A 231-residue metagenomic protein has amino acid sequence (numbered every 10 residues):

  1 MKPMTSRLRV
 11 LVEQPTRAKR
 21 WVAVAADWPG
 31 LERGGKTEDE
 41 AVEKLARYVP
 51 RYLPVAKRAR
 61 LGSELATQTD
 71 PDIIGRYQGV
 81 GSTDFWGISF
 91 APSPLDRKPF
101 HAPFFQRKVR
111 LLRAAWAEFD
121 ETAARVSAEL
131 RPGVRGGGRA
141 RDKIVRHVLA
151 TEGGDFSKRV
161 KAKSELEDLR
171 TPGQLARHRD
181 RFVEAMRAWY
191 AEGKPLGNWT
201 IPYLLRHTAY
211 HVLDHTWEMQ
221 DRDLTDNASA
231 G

Functional and structural regions predicted by a protein language model:
K2-L8, P50-F104: Short, charged, surface-exposed hinge/linker loops at domain edges that act as mobile lids or interdomain connectors
M4, F182, T200-I201: Terminal low-complexity, poorly structured segments
L11-R20, V24-T37, V42-R60, D120 (+2 more regions): Short, contiguous alpha-helical
V12-Q14, T83, F90-A91, A115-A117: Short, flexible segments with low predicted structural confidence
D39, L95, P99-A102, Q106-R110 (+2 more regions): Charge-dense, low-complexity intrinsically disordered segments
D96-R135: Hydrophobic, well-structured mid-protein blocks that either form specific transmembrane helices
W116, D120, A176-R179, V183: Hydrophobic core segments within long, regular secondary-structure runs in both alpha- and beta-rich folds
E184-E192: Transmembrane alpha-helical segments of integral membrane proteins
